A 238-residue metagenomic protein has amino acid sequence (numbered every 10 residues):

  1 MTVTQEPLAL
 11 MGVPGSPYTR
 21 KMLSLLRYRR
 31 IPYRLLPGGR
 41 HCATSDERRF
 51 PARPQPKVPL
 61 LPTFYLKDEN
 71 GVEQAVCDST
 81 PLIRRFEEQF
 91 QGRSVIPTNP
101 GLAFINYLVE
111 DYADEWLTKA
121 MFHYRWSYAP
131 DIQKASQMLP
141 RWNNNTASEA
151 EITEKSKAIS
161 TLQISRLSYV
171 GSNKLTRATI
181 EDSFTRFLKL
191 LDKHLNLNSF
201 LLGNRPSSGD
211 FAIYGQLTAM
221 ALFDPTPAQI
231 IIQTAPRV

Functional and structural regions predicted by a protein language model:
M1-A150, L201, A221-L222: GST-like domain detector, emphasizing the conserved glutathione-binding G-site in the N-terminal thioredoxin-like
R27, R237-V238: Tryptophan-centered motif/residue detector
K119-R237: GST-like fold's C-terminal all-alpha helical module
